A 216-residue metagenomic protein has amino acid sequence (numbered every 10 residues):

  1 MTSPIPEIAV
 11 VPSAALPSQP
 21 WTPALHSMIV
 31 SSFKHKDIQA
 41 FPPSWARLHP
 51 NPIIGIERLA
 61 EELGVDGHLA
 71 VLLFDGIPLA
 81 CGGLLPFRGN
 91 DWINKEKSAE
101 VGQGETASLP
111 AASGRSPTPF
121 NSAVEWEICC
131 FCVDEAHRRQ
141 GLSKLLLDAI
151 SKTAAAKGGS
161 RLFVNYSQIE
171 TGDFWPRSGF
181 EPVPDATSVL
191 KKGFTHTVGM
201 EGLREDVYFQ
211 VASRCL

Functional and structural regions predicted by a protein language model:
M1-L16, R214-L216: Eukaryotic N-terminal targeting leaders
L16-Q19, P23, V30-L59: Conserved GNAT-fold acetyl-CoA-binding loop/helix
A40, E61, D66, I77-C132 (+2 more regions): Conserved acyl-donor/pantetheine-binding loop and adjacent beta-alpha core of acyl/acetyltransferases and related
H68-V71: Hydrophobic beta-strand residues of extracellular immunoglobulin-like
V133, R139-A154, R177: Conserved acetyl-CoA-binding loop-helix of GNAT-fold acetyltransferases
A154-Q168: Conserved GNAT acetyl-CoA-binding A-motif
Y166-G172, R177-L216: C-terminal "cap" of GNAT-fold acetyltransferases
